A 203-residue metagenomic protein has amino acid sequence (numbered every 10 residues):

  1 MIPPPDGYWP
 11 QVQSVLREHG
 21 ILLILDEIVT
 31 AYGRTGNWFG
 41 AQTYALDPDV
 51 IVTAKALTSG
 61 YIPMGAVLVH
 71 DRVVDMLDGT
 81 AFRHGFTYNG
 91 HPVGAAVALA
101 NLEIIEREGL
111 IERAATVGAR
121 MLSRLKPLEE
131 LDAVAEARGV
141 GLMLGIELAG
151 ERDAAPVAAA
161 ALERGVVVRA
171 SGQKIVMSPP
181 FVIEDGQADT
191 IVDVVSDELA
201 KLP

Functional and structural regions predicted by a protein language model:
M1-P203: Conserved N-terminal phosphate-binding loop of PLP-dependent enzymes in the Aspartate aminotransferase
